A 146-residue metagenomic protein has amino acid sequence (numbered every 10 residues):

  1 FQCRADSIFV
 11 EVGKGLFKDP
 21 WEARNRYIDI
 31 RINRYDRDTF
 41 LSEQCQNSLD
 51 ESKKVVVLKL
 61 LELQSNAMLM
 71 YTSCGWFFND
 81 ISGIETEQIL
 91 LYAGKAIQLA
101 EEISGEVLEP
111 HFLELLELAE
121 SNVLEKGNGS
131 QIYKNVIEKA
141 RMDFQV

Functional and structural regions predicted by a protein language model:
F1-V146: Catalytic cores of glycan-processing enzymes that make or break glycosidic bonds
